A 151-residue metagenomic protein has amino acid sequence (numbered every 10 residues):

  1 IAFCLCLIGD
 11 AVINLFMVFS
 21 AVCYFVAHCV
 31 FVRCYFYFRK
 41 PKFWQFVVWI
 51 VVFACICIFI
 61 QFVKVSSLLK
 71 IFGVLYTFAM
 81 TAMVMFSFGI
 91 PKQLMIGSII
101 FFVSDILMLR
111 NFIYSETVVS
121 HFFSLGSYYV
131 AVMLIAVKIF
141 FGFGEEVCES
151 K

Functional and structural regions predicted by a protein language model:
I1-K151: Polytopic alpha-helical membrane-helix bundles and their juxtamembrane interface segments in multi-pass membrane
